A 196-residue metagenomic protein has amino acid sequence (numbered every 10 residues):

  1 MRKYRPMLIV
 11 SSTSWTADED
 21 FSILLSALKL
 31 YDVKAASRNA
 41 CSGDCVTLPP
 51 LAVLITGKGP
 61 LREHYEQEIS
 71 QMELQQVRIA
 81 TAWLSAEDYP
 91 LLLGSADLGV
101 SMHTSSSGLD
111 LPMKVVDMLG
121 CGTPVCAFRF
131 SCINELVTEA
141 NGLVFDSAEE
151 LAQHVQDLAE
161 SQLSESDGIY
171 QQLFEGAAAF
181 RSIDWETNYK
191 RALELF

Functional and structural regions predicted by a protein language model:
M1-E19, L25-K29, L54: Conserved donor-binding/catalytic core segment of Leloir-type glycosyltransferases
M1-L8, A36-L48: Nucleotide-sugar donor-binding and catalytic loop/hinge architecture of NDP-sugar-dependent glycosyltransferases
M1-R2, N134-E160: Change "using UDP/GDP/dTDP sugars" to "using nucleotide sugars
S14-D20, K29-V33, K58-L61, L84-A86 (+1 more regions): Nucleotide-sugar-dependent glycosyltransferase donor-binding/catalytic pocket residues
E19-S22, W83-L92, D97-D117, A127-E135: Nucleotide-sugar-dependent
C45-P50, L54-G57, E63-L91: Nucleotide-activated donor-binding/catalytic signature segment of Leloir-type glycosyltransferases, i.e., the conserved
L163-F196: A charged, aromatic-enriched C-terminal amphipathic alpha-helix characteristic of glycosyltransferases across folds
